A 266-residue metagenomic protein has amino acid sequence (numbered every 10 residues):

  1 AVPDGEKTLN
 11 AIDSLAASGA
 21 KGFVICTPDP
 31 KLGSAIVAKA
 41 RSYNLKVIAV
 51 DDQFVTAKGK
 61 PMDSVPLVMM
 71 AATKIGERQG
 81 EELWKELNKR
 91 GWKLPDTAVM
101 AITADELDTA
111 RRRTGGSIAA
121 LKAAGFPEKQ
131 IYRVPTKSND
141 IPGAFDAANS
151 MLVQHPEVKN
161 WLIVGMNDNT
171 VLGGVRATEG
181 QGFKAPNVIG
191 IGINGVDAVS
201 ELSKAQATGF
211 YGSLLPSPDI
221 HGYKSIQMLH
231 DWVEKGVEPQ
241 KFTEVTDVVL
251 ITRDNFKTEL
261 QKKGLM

Functional and structural regions predicted by a protein language model:
A1-V2, D96-A101, I118-I141: Short beta-strand elements in bilobed, periplasmic/extracellular small-molecule ligand-binding domains
V2-T56, M62-M70, D168-G174: Beta-alpha junction/loop-to-helix N-cap segments that form part of ligand/metal-binding clefts
T8, L67-D96, A144-F145, N194-V199 (+1 more regions): Hydrophobic alpha-helical segments within soluble ligand-binding/sensing domains
G19-P28, K46-V50, M100-A101, V158-N167 (+2 more regions): Periplasmic-binding protein-like
A40-L45, L121-K129, H155-E157, E179-P186: Short helix-capping segments at alpha-helix termini
K46-K58, V164-Y211, I251: Venus flytrap/periplasmic-binding-protein-like
I75-E82, D108-E128, G143, A147 (+2 more regions): Short, solvent-exposed amphipathic alpha-helices that sit in or adjacent to ligand/effector-binding or catalytic
A101-A104, T109, P216-M266: Hinge/cleft segment of the Venus flytrap/periplasmic-binding protein
